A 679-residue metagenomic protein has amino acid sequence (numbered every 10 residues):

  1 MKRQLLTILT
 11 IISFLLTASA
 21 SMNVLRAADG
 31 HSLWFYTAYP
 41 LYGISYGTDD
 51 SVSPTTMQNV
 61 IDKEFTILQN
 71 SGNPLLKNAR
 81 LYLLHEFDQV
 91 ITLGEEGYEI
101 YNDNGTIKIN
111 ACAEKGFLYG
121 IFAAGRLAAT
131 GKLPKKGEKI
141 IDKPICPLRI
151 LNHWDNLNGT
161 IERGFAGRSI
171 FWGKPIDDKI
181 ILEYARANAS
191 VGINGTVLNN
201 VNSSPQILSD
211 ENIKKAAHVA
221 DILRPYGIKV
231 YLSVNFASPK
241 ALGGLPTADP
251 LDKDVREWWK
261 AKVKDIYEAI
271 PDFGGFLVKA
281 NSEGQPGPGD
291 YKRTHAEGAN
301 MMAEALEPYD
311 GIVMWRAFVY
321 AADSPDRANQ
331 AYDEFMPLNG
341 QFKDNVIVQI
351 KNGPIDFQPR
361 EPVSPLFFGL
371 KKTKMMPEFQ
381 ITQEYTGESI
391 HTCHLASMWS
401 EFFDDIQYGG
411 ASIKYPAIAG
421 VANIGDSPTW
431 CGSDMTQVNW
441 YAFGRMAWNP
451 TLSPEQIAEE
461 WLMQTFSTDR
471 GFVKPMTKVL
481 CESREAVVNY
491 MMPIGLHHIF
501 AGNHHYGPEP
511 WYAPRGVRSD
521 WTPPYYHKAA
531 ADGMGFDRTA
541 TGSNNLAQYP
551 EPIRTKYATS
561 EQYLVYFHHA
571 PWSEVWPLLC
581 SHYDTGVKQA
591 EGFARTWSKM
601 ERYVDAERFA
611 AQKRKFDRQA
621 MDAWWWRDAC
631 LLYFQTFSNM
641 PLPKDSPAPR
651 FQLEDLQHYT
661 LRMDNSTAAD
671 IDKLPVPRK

Functional and structural regions predicted by a protein language model:
M1-Q4: Positively charged n-region of N-terminal signal peptides that target proteins for export
I8-S19: Bacterial N-terminal signal peptides
T17-A28: Bacterial Sec-dependent signal peptides at the C-terminal "C-region" and cleavage site
D29-T37, Y42, V52-T56, V60 (+4 more regions): Feature activates predominantly on carbohydrate-active enzymes
F65-T66, G72-E95, I107-N110: Short, well-ordered secondary-structure micro-motifs within conserved domains or adaptor modules
L75-D88, G137-I141, L480-C481, V488: Acidic helix-start/capping segments at beta-turn-to-alpha-helix junctions
D210, G244-E459, T465, D469: Catalytic-core regions of glycoside hydrolase
G410-K679: Catalytic domains of carbohydrate-active enzymes that cleave complex glycans
